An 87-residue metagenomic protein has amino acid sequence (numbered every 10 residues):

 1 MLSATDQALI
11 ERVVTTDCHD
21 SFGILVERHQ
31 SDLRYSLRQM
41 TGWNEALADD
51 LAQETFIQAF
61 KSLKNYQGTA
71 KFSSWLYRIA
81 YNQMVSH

Functional and structural regions predicted by a protein language model:
M1-E27, S31: N-terminal module of bacterial RNA polymerase sigma factors
L2-S3, Q7, R28, E45-A46 (+3 more regions): Residue-level recognition of hydrophobic positions within alpha-helical transmembrane segments
V14-I24, Y35-E54: Short, charged helix-capping/linker segments at alpha-helix termini
V14-T15, T41-W43, F56-K71: Sigma70-family region 2
R28, D32-S36, Q58: Solvent-exposed, charged/polar functional surfaces in cytosolic regulatory/catalytic domains
L33, L37, L63, L76 (+1 more regions): Hydrophobic-face residues of short alpha-helical interaction/recognition segments
D50-I57, A70-N82: Structural recognition of an alpha-helix C-terminal capping motif at a helix-to-coil junction
